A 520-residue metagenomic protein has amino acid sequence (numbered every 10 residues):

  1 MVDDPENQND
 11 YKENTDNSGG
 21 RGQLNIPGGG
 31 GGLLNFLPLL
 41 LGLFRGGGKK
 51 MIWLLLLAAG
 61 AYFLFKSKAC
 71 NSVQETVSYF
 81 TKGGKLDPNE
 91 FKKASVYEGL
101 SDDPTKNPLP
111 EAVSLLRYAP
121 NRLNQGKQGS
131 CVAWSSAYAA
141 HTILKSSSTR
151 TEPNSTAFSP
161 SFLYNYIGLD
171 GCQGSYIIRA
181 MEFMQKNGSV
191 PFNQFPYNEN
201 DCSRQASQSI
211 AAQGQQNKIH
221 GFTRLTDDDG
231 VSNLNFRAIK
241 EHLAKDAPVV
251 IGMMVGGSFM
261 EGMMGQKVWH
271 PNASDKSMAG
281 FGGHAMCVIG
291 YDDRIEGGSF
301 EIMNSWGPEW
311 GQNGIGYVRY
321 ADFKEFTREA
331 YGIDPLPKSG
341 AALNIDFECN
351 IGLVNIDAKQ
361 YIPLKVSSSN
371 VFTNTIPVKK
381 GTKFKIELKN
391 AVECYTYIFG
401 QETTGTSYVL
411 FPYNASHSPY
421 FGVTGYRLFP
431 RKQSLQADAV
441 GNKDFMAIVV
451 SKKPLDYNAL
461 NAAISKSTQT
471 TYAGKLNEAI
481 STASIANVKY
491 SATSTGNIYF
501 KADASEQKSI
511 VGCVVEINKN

Functional and structural regions predicted by a protein language model:
M1-G129, A133-E152, C172-F192, Y320: Structured alpha-helical subdomains that flank or immediately precede key functional sites
P5, V73-K82, K93-D102, K106-E111 (+2 more regions): Predominantly the structural core of cysteine protease catalytic domains
L115-R122, P153-L169, A212-T223: Short, conserved helix/loop micro-motifs enriched in His/Cys and acidic residues
L123-S135, C172-Y176, V231, L243 (+4 more regions): Extracytoplasmic/periplasmic, Sec-exported soluble proteins
K127-Q128, V132-A140, S159, L163 (+5 more regions): Stable alpha-helical elements in mature extracytoplasmic
G129, V249, H284-M286, F300 (+3 more regions): Residue-level detector of short, conserved catalytic/binding motifs and their immediate flanks
T142-T151, Q194-P196, G262-G265, S299-M303 (+4 more regions): Short, solvent-exposed loop/turn and secondary-structure capping segments
L336-N520: Secretory-pathway glycoprotein ectodomains that are cysteine- and/or Ser/Thr/Pro-rich
